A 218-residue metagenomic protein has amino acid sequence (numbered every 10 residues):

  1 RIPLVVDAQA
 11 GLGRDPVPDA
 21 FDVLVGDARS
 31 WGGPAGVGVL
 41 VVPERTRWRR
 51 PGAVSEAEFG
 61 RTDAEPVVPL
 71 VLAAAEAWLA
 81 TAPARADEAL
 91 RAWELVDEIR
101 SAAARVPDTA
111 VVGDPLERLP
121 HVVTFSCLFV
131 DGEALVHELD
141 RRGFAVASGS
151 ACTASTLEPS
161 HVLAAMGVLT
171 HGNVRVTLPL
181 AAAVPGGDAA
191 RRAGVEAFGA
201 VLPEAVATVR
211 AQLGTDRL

Functional and structural regions predicted by a protein language model:
I2-A28: Conserved PLP phosphate-binding loop immediately N-terminal to the Schiff-base lysine helix in PLP-dependent enzymes
V6-Q9, D27-R29, P43-E44, G52-A53 (+4 more regions): Fold-independent oxyanion-binding glycine-rich loops and adjacent beta-strand/coil segments at enzyme active sites
D19-E76: Active-site PLP attachment segment
F21, V122-T177: Conserved C-terminal alpha-helix-loop-beta "cap" of PLP-dependent enzymes that closes/shapes the active-site mouth
L72-D87, S101-P107, A182-A190: Amphipathic alpha-helix from the class-I
A82-R142: Conserved PLP-dependent catalytic core of the aminotransferase class-I/II
H161-L218: PLP-dependent enzyme catalytic core of the Aspartate aminotransferase-like
